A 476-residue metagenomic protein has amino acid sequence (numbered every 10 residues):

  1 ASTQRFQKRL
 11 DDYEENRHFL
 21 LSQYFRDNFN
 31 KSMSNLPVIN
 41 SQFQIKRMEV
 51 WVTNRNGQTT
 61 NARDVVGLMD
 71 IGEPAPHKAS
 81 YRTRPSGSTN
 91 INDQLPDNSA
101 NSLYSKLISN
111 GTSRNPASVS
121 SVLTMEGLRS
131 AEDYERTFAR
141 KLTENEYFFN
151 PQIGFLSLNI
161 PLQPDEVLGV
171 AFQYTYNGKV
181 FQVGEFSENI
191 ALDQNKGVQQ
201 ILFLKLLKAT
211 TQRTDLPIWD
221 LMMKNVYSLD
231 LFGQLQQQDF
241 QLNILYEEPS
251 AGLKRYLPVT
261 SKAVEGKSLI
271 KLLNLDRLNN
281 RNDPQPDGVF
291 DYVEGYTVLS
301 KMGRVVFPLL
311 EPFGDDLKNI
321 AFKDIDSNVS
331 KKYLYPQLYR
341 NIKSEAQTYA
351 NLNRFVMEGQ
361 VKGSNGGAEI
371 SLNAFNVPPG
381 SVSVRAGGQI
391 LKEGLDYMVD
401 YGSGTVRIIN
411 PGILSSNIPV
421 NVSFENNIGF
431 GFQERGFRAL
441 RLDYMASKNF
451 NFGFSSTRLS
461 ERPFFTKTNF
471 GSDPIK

Functional and structural regions predicted by a protein language model:
A1-K476: Surface-exposed, low-hydrophobicity segments enriched in Gly/Pro/acidic/Ser residues that characterize the mature
